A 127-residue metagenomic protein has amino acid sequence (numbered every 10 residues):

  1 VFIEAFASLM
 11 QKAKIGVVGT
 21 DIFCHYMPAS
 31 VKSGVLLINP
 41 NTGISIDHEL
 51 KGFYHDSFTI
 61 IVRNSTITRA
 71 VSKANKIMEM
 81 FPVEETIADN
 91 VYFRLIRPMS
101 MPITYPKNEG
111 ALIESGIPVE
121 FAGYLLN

Functional and structural regions predicted by a protein language model:
V1-L50, E84-D89: Small/polar-rich, solvent-exposed N-terminal microdomains that initiate assembly or binding
F6, M10, I22, L36-I38 (+4 more regions): Hydrophobic beta-strand residues in large extracellular and virion-surface proteins
A29-V35, S45-Y54, Y92, N108-I113 (+1 more regions): Short, polar/acidic, helix-capping and beta-turn segments at strand->helix junctions that line the mouths
T42-I44, Y54-T59, M78-P82: Short, low-complexity, polar/charged sequence segments that are solvent-exposed and flexible
G52-T68, L112-Y124: Oligomerization/assembly interface segments of phage tail-like spikes and tubes
R63-T86: Mid-chain, well-packed structural core segment of small domains
F81-N127: Acidic-leaning, charged glycine-interspersed low-complexity segments
